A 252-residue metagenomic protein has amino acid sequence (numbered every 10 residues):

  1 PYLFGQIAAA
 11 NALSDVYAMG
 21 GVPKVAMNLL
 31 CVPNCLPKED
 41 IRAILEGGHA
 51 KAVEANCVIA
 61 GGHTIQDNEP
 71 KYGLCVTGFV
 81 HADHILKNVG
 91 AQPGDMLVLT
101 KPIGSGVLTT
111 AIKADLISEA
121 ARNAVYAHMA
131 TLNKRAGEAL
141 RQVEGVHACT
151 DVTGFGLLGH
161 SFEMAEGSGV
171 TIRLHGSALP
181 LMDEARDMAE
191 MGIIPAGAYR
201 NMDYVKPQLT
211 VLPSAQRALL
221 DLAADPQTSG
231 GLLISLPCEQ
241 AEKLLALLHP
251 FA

Functional and structural regions predicted by a protein language model:
P1-A252: Helix-biased detector of long, well-ordered alpha-helical tracts
